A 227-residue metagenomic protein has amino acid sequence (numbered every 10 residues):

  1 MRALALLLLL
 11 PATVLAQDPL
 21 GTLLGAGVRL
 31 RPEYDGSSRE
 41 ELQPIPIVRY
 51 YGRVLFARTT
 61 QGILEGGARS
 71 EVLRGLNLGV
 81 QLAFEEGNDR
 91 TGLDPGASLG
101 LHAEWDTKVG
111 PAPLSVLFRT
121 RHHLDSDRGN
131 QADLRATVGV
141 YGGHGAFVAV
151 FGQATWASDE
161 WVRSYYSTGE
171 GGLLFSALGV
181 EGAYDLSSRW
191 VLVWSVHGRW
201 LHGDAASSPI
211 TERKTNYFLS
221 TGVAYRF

Functional and structural regions predicted by a protein language model:
M1-G21: Cleavable N-terminal export/targeting peptides
A16-L64: Short glycine/proline- and aromatic-enriched beta-strand/turn motifs that initiate or cap beta-hairpins
L20, E40-P46, R74, L93-L99 (+3 more regions): Residues that define the transmembrane beta-barrel architecture of outer-membrane proteins
G21-G25, F56-R58, G75-Q81, P113-L117 (+3 more regions): Residue-level detector of the transmembrane beta-barrel scaffold of outer-membrane proteins
L24, P46-V48, G66, L101-A103 (+5 more regions): Membrane-embedded beta-strands of outer-membrane beta-barrel proteins, especially the hydrophobic/small aromatic
P32-P44, N88-P95, G171, D204-P209: Surface-exposed strand-loop-strand hairpins of Gram-negative outer-membrane beta-barrel proteins
V54, I63, W105-V109, R121-K214 (+1 more regions): Outer-membrane beta-barrel transmembrane domain signature
T60-G92, N216: Mid-chain, structured segments of secreted extracytoplasmic proteins
